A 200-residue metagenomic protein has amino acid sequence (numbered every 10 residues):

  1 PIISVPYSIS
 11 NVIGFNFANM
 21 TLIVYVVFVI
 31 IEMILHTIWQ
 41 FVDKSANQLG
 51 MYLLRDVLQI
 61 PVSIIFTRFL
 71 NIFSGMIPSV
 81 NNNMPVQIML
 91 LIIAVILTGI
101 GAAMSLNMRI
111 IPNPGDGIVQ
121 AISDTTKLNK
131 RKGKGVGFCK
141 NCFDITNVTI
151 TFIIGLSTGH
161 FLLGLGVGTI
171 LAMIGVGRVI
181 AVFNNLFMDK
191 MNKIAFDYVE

Functional and structural regions predicted by a protein language model:
P1-E200: Core subunits and conserved enzymes of cellular information-processing and envelope-translocation systems across
